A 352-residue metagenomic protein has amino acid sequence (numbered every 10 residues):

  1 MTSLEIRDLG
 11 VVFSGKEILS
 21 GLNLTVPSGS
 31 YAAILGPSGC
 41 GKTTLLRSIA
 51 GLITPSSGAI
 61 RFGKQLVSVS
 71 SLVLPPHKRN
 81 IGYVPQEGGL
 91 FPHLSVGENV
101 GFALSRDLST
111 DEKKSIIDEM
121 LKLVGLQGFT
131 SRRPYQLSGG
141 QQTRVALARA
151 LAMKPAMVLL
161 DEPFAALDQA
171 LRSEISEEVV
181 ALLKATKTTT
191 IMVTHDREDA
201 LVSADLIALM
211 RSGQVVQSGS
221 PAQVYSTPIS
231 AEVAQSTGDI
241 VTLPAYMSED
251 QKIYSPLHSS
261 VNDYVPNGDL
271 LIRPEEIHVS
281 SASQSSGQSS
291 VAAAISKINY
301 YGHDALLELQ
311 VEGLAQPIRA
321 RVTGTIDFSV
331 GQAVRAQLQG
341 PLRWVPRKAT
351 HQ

Functional and structural regions predicted by a protein language model:
L35-P37: The feature captures the beta-strand-to-loop junction immediately N-terminal to the Walker
T43-L46, V145: ABC ATPase nucleotide-binding domain helices that frame the ATP-binding cleft
A50: Helix-to-loop junction immediately C-terminal to a conserved catalytic motif
G58-V69: Conserved ABC transporter NBD signature motif
N80-G82, Q86, L90-E232: ABC ATPase nucleotide-binding domains
A222, P228-A294, A305-D327: ATPase nucleotide-binding modules
